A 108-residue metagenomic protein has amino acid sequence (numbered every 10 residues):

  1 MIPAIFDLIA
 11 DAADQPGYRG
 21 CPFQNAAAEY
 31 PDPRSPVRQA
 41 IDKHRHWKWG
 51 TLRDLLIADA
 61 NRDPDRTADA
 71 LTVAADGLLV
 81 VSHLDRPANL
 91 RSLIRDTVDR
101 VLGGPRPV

Functional and structural regions predicted by a protein language model:
M1-R19, T67-L71: Hydrophobic alpha-helical connector segments
P3, H46-R53, R95, D99: An amphipathic alpha-helix signature
F6-I9, F23-A27, L71, A75-L78: Short alpha-helical scaffolding segments that buttress acidic/His motifs in well-ordered protein cores
A13, L52, L78-S82: Hydrophobic recognition helices of helix-based DNA-binding modules
Q15-S35: Amphipathic alpha-helical segments used for helix-helix packing
N25-E29, H44-R45, T97: Hydrophobic alpha-helical segments of small multi-pass membrane proteins
R34-K43, I57-V108: Hydrophobic/aromatic-rich alpha-helical bundle segments in the mid-to-C-terminal region
